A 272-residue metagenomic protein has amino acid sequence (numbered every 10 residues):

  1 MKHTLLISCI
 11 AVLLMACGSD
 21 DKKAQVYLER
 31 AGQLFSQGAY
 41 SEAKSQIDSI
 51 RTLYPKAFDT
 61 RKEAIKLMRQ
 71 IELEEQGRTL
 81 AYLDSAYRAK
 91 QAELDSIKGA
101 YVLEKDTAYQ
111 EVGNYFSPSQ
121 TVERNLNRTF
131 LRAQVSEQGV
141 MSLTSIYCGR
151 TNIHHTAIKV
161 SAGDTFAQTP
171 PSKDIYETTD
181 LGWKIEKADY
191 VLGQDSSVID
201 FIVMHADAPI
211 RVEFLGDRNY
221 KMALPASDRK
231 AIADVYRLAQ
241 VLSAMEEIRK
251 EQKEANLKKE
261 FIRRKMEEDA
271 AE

Functional and structural regions predicted by a protein language model:
L13-A16: C-terminal motif of bacterial Sec signal peptides marking the signal peptidase cleavage site
K22-Y27: Generic helix N-cap/helix-start motif at coil->alpha-helix transitions
L28, F35-S36: Hydrophobic/aromatic side-chain positions at a characteristic register within alpha-helices of tetratricopeptide repeats
L28-E29, K66: TPR/TPR-like alpha-solenoid signature
K44-Q76: Short, charge-rich amphipathic alpha-helical segments embedded in non-transmembrane helical bundles/solenoids
M68-K98, Y109: Alpha-helical linker/edge segments of TPR/alpha-solenoid repeat scaffolds and analogous pre-/post-domain helices
G182-D189, D207-E272: Internal interaction segment
